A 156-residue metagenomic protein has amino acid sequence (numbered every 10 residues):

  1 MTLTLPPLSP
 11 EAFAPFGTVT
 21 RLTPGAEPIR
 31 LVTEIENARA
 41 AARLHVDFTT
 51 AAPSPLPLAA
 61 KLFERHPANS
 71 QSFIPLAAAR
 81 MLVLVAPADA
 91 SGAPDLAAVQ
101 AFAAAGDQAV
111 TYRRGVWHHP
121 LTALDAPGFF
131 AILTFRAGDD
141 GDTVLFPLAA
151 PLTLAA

Functional and structural regions predicted by a protein language model:
M1-A101, D125, T134, G138-G141 (+2 more regions): Non-catalytic, conserved peripheral segments adjacent to functional cores
A103-W117: Conserved metal-binding segment of the jelly-roll/cupin
G115-A131: Ligand-binding loop in jelly-roll beta-barrel domains
